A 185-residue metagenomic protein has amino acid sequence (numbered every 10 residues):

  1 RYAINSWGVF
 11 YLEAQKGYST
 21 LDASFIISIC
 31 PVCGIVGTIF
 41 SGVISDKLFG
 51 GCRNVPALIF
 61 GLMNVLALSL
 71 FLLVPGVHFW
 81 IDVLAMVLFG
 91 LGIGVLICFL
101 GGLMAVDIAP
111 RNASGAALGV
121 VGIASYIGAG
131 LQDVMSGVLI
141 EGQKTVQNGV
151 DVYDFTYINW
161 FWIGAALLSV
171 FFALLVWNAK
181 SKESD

Functional and structural regions predicted by a protein language model:
R1-S41, I97-C98, G102, A129-G137: Extracytoplasmic gate region of multi-pass secondary transporters
D46-G61: Cytoplasmic membrane-interface "Motif A"-like loop-to-helix N-cap segments of 12-TM Major Facilitator Superfamily
G50, M104-S114: Paired intracellular helix-loop junctions of major facilitator superfamily
C52-V55, S136-A166: A membrane-interface helix-boundary motif in multi-pass transporters
L62-G76: C-terminal ends and interior cores of transmembrane alpha-helices in multi-pass membrane transporters/permeases
F71-P75, W160-D185: Multi-pass alpha-helical transporter architecture, strongest for 12-TM Major Facilitator/SLC carriers used
F79-F99, L103: Hydrophobic core of transmembrane alpha-helices in multi-pass small-molecule transporters, especially MFS/SLC-type
R111-T145: A late C-terminal transmembrane helix in Major Facilitator Superfamily
